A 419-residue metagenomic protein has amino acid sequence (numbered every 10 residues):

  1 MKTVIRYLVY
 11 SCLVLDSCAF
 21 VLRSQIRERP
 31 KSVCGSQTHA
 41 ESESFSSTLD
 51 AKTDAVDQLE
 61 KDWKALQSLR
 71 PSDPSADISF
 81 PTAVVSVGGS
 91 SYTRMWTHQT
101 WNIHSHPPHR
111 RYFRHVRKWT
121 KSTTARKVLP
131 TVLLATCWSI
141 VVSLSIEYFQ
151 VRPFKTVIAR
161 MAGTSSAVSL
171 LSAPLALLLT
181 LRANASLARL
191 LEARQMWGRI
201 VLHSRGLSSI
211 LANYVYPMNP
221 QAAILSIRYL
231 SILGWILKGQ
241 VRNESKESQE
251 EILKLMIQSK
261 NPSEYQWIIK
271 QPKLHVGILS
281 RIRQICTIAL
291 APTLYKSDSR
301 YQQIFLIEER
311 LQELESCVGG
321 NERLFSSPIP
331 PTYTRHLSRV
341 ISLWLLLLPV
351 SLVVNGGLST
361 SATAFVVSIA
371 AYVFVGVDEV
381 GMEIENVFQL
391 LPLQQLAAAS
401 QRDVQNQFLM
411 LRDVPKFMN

Functional and structural regions predicted by a protein language model:
M1-I26: N-terminal chloroplast transit peptides
S32-L202, P217, V354, L358-T360 (+2 more regions): N-terminal juxtamembrane/topogenic regions of multi-pass membrane proteins
P108-K127, Q302, E309-V340, Q389: Membrane-interface, cytosolic juxtamembrane amphipathic helix immediately N-terminal to a transmembrane helix, enriched
I210-P331: Structured inter-helical modules in multipass membrane proteins
G319, W344-L348, V375, E379-M382: Feature representing long, continuous alpha-helical segments
S326-P331, L348-L358: Hydrophobic alpha-helical bundle architecture
L337-V354, A364, S368, Y372: Bilayer-spanning, highly hydrophobic alpha-helical transmembrane segments
